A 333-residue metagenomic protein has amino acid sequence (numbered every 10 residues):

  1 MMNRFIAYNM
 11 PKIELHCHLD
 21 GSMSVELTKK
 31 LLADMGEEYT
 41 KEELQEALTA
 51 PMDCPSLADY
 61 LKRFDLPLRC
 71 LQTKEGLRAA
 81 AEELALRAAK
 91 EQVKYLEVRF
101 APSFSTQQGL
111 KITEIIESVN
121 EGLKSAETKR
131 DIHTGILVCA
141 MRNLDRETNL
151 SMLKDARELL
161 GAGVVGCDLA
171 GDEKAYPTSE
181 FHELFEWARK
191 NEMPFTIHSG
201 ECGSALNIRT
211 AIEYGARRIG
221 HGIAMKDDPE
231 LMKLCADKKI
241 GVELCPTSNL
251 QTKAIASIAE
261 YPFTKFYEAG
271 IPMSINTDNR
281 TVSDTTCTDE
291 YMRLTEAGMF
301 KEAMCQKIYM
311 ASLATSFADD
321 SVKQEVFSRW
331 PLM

Functional and structural regions predicted by a protein language model:
M1-M193, G203-N207, E213, R217-R218 (+2 more regions): Metal-cofactor-binding active-site regions of metalloenzymes
F195-I197: Conserved hydrophobic beta-strand within the GNAT/NAT acetyltransferase core sheet that lines the active-site cleft
G200: Acidic/histidine-rich helix-loop elements that form or flank divalent-metal/phosphate-binding sites at the catalytic
